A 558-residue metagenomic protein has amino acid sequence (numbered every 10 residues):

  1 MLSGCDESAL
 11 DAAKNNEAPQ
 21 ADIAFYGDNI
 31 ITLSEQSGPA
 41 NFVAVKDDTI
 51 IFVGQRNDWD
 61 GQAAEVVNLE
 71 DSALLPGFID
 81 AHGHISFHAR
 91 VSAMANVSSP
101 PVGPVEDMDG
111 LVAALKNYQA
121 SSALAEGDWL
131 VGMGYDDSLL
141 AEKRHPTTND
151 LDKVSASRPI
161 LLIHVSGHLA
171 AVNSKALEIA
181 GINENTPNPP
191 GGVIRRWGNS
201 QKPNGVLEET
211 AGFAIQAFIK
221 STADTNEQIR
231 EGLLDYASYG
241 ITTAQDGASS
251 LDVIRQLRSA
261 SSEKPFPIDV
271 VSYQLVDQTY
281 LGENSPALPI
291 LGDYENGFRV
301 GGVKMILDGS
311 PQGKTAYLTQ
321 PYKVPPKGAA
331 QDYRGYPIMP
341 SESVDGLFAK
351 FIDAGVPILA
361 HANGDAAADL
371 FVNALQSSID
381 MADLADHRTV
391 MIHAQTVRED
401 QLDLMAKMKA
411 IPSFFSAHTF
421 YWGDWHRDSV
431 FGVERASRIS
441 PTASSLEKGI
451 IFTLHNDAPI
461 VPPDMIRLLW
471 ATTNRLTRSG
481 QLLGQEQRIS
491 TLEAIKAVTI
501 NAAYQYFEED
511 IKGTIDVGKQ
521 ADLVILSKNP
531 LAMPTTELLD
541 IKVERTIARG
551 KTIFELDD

Functional and structural regions predicted by a protein language model:
L2-G4: C-terminal motif of bacterial Sec signal peptides marking the signal peptidase cleavage site
D6-Y26, I31, E35-P286, G292 (+8 more regions): Divalent metal-binding segments
F52-V53, G132, L523-L526, E555: A generic structural signal for residues embedded in beta-strands
A93, A217-F218, G423-R427, D558: Short acidic, glycine/proline-rich loop/turn micro-motifs
E227, A349-L359, A366-T389, H393-A394 (+5 more regions): His/Asp/Glu-enriched, well-ordered alpha-helical/loop segment that forms or immediately abuts the divalent-metal
D235, E555-D558: Short, gly/Ser/Thr-rich active-site loops of penicillin-recognizing serine hydrolases
D293, V300, A406-K409: Structural alpha-helical segments in enzyme catalytic/regulatory domains
